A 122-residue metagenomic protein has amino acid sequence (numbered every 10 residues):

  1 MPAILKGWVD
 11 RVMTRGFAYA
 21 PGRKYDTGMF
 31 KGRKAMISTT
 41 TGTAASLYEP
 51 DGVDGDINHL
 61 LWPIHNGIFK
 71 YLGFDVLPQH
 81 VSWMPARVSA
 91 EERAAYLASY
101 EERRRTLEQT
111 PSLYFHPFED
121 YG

Functional and structural regions predicted by a protein language model:
M1-H65: Helix-loop-strand module that forms the ligand-binding subsite of alpha/beta enzymes
L47, D51-G122: Glycine-rich phosphate/pyrophosphate-binding loop and the adjoining helix
